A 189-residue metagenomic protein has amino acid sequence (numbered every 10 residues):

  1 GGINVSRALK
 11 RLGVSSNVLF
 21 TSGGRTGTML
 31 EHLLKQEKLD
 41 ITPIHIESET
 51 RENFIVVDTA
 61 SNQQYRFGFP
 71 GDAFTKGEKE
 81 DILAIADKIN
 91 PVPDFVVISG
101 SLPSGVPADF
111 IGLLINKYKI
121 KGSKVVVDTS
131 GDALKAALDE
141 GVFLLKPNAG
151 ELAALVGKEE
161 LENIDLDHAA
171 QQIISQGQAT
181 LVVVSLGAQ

Functional and structural regions predicted by a protein language model:
G1-T50: Substrate-binding N-lobe of the ribokinase-like
T21-G24, I46, T59, S101 (+1 more regions): Cofactor-binding loop segments of dinucleotide-utilizing enzymes, especially the Rossmann-like FAD- and NAD(P)+-binding
I44-E52, A73-E78: Gly/Ser-rich phosphate-binding catalytic loop and adjacent alpha/beta segment that cradle a phosphoryl group at enzyme
V56-V92: Conserved phosphate-binding/catalytic loop of the ribokinase/pfkB sugar-kinase fold
Y65-G77, I98-G105, K121-K124, V156-E159: Flexible, glycine/proline-enriched loop segments at strand-loop-helix junctions that form or flank small-ligand binding
R66-G68, P93-S101, D128, K146-E151: Short beta-strands and strand-loop turn motifs
A108, G112-Q189: Conserved phosphate/ATP/ADP-binding segment of small-molecule kinases
